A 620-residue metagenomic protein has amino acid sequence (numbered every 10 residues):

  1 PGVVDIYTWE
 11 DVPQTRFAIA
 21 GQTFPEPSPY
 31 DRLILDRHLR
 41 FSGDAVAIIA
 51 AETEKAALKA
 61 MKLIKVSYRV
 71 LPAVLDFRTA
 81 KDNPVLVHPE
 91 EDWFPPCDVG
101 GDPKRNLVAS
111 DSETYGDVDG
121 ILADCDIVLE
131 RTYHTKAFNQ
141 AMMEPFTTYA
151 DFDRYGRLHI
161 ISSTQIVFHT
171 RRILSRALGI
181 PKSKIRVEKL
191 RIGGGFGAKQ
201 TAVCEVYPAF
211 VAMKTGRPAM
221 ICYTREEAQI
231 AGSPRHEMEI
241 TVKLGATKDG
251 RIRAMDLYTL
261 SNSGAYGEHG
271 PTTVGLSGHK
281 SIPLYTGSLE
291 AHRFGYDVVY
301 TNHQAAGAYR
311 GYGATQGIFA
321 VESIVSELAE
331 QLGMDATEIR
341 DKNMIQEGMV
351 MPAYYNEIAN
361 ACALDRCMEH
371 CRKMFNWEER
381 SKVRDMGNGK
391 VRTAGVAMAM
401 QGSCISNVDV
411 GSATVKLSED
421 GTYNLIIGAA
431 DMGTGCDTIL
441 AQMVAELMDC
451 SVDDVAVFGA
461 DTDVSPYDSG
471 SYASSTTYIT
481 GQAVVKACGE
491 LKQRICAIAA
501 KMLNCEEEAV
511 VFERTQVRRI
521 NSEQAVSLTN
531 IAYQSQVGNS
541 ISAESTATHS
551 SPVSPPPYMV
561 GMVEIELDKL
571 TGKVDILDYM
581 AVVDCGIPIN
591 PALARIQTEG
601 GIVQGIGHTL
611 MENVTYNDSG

Functional and structural regions predicted by a protein language model:
P1-E10, A47-Y68, T147-T215, T272-L284 (+11 more regions): Alpha-helical support elements that line or immediately flank enzyme active sites and cofactor-binding pockets
P1-G100, V128-R131, K214: Flexible, low-hydrophobicity surface segments
G21-P25, P29, G101-T148, R154 (+4 more regions): Glycine-rich loop/linker segments at domain edges
T23-P29, S261, H292-V298, T414-K416 (+1 more regions): Flexible glycine/proline-rich, aromatic-decorated loop/lid segments
A45, A51-T53, G216-G264, Q482-Q516 (+1 more regions): Phosphate/diphosphate-binding loops
V87-L178, M344-T422, G561: Helix-loop-helix junctions that connect adjacent transmembrane helices in secondary transporters/permeases, recognized
A219-V242, M398-C404, T546-K569: Structured beta-strand/loop patches that form or line metal/cofactor-binding pockets in enzymes
K382, E507, Q516-P556: Internal maturation/activation junctions in enzymes
